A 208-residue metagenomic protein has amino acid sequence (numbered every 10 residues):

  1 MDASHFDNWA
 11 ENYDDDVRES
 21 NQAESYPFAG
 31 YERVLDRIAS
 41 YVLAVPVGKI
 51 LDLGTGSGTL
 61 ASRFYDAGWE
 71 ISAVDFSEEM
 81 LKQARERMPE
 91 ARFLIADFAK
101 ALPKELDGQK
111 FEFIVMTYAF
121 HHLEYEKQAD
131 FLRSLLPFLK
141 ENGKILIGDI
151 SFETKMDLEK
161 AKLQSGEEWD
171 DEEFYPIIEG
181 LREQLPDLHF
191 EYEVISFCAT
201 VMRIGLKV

Functional and structural regions predicted by a protein language model:
M1-V42, S57-E105, L146-V208: Class I (Rossmann-like) S-adenosyl-L-methionine-dependent methyltransferase catalytic domain, capturing the SAM-binding
P46-G56: Conserved class I S-adenosyl-L-methionine
D107, K127-Q128: Residues at alpha-helix caps and immediate loop-helix transition turns in enzyme cores, especially N- and C-cap
V115: A conserved beta-strand element that flanks and buttresses the S-adenosyl-L-methionine
Y118-A119: Short catalytic micro-motifs in class I SAM-dependent methyltransferases
A129-E141: A short glycine-rich, Lys/Arg-flanked "PGG" loop and its adjoining helix->strand segment in the class I
